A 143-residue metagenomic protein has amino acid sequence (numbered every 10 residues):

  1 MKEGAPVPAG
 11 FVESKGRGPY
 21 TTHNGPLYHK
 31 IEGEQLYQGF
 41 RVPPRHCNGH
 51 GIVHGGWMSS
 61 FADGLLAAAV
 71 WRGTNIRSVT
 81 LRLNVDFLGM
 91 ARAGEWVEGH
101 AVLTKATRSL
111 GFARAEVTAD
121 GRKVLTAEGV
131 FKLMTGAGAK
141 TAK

Functional and structural regions predicted by a protein language model:
M1-K143: Terminal targeting signals and extreme-terminal segments of soluble enzymes
